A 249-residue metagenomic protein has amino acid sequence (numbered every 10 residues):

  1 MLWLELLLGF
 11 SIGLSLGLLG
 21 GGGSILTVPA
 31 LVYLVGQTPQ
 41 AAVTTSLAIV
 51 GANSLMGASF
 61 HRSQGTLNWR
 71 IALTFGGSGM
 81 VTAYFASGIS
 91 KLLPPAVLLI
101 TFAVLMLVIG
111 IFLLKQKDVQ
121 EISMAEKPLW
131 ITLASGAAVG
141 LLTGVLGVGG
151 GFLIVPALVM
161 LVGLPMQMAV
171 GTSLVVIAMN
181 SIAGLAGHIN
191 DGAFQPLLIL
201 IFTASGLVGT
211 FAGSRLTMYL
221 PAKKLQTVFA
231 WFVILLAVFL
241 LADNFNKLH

Functional and structural regions predicted by a protein language model:
M1-L14, L26-V28, V32-L34, P39 (+4 more regions): Juxtamembrane transmembrane-helix boundary motif
L19-T27, G147-A157: Transmembrane helix boundary and interhelical junction motifs in multipass membrane proteins
P39-V43, V170, L174: Small-residue hotspots at the loop-to-helix junctions and early N-terminal turns of transmembrane alpha-helices
T45-S59: Transmembrane alpha-helices of multi-pass small-molecule transport proteins
S46-V50, S173, I177, L198-I199 (+1 more regions): Short hydrophobic/aromatic, small-residue-rich stretches within specific transmembrane helices of secondary active
V145, A178-L185: Hydrophobic alpha-helical segments of membrane proteins
I154-V155, V175, M179: A general structural signal for well-ordered alpha-helical packing
